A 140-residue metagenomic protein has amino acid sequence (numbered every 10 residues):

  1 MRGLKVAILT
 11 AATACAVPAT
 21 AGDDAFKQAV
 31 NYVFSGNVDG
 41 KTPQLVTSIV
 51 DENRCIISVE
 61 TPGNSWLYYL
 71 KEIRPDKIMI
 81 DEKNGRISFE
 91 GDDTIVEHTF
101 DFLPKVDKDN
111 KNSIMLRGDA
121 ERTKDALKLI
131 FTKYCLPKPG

Functional and structural regions predicted by a protein language model:
M1-I8: Bacterial N-terminal signal peptides that target proteins for export
A11-A14: Repetitive helical segments and hydrophobic/amphipathic motifs
A16-P18: N-terminal signal peptide c-region/cleavage motif recognized by signal peptidases
T20-I80, P137-G140: N-terminal secretory signal peptides
G22, K77-G140: Acidic, Ser/Thr- and proline-rich intrinsically disordered linker/docking segments of eukaryotic scaffolds
